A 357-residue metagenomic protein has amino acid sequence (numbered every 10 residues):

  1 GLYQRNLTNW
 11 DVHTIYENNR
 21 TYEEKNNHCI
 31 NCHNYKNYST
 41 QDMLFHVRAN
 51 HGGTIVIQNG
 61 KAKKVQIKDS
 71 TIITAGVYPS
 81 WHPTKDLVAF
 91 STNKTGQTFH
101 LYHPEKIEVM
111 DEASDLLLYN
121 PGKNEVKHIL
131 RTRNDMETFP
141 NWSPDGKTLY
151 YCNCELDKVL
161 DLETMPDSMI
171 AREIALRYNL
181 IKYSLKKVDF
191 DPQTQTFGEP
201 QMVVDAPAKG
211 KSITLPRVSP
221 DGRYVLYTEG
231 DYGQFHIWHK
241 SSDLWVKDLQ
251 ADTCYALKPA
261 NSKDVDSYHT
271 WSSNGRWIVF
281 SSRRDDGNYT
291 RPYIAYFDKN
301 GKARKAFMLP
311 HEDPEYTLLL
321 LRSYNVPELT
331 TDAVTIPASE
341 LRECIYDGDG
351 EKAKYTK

Functional and structural regions predicted by a protein language model:
G1-K357: Sequence signature of WD/YWTD-type beta-propeller architectures
